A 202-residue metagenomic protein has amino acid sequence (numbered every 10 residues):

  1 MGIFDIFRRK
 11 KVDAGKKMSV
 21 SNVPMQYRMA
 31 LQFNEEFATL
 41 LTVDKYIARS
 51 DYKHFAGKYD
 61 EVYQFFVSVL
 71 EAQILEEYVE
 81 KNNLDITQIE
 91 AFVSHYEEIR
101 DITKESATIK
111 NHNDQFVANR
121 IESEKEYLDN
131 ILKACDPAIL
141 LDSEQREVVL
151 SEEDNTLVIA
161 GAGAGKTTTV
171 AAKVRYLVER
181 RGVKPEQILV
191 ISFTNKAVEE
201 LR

Functional and structural regions predicted by a protein language model:
I3-D13, K17-R202: P-loop NTPase Walker
